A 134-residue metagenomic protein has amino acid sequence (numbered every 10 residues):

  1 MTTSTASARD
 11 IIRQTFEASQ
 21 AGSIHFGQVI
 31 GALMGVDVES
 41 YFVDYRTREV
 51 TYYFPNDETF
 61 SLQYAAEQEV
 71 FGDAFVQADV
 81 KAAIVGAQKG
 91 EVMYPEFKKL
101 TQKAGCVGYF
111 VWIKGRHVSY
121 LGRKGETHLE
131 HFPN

Functional and structural regions predicted by a protein language model:
M1, Q14-T15, A65-V70: Charged, low-complexity surface segments at secondary-structure and domain boundaries
T2-G35, F75-V92: Short, flexible domain-boundary/linker segments around small modular repeats
H25-Q68: Acidic (E/D-rich), amphipathic helical modules within compact regulatory domains
V29-A32, Y41, P95-L100, G108-I113: A structural feature that tracks compact, well-ordered secondary-structure segments with a strong bias toward
R46, F54-D57, K114-G115, G122-G125: Short acidic-glycine loop/turn motifs at beta-strand connectors
F60-Y109: Short, solvent-exposed interaction modules
G105, R116-S119: Low-complexity, intrinsically disordered Gly/Pro/Thr-rich segments
Y120-N134: Glycine-rich, aromatic-bearing surface loops/beta-hairpins
